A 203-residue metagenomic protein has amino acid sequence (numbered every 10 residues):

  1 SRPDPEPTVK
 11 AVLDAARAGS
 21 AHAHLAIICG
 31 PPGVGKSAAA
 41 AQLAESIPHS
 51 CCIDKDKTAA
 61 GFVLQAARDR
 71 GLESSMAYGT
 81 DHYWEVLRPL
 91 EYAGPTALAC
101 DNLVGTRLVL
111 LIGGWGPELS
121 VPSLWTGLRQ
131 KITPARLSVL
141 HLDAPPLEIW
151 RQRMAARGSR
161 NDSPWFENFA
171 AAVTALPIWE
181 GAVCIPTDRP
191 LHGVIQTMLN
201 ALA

Functional and structural regions predicted by a protein language model:
S1-R17: N-terminal pre-Walker A segment at the start of P-loop NTPase domains
A26-I27: Short hydrophobic/aromatic beta-strand immediately N-terminal to the Walker A/P-loop
P32: The conserved Walker
G35: Conserved glycine(s) of the Walker
A41-T96: Conserved substrate/cofactor phosphate-moiety recognition/catalytic segment in nucleotide-dependent phosphotransferases
Y83-T133: Glycine-rich phosphate-binding loop used to anchor ATP phosphates in small-molecule kinases, encompassing both
T133-M154: Conserved phosphate-donor/acceptor-positioning beta-strand/loop module used by diverse small-molecule
R153-M198: Small-molecule kinase domains that catalyze NTP-dependent phosphoryl transfer to phosphate-bearing small molecules
